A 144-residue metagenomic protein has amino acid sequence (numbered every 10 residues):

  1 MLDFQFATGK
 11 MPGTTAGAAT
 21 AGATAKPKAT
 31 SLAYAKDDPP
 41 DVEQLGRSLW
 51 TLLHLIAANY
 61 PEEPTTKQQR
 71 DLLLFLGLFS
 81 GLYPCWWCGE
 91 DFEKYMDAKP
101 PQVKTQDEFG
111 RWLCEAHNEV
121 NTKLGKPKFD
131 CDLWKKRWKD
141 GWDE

Functional and structural regions predicted by a protein language model:
M1-E144: Aromatic-rich, lipid-facing transmembrane alpha helices and their immediate juxtamembrane interface loops in integral
